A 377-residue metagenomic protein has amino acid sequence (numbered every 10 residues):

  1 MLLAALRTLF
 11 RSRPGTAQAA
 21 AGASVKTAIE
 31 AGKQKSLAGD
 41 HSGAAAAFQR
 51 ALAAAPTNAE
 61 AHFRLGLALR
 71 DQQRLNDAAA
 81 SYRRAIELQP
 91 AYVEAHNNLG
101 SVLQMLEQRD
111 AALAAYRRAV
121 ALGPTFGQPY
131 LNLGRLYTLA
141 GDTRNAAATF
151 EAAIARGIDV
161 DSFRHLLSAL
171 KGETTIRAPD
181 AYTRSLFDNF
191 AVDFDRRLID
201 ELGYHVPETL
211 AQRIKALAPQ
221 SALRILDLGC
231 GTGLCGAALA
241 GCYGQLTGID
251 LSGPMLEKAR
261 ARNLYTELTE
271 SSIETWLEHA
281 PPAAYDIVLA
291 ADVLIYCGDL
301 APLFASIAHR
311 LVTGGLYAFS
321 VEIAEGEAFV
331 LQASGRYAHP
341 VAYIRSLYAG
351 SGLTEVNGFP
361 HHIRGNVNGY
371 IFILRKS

Functional and structural regions predicted by a protein language model:
K26-L37, E60-D71, E94-M105, Q128-R135: Conserved alpha-helical positions within TPR/SEL1-like repeat arrays
L226, C230-L277: Class I SAM-dependent methyltransferase SAM/SAH-binding core
E278-V288: A short acidic, Gly/Pro-enriched loop at the edge of an enzyme's catalytic core that lines a small-molecule cofactor
A301-T313: A short glycine-rich, Lys/Arg-flanked "PGG" loop and its adjoining helix->strand segment in the class I
G314-E322: Conserved beta-strand signature within the Rossmann-like core of class I S-adenosyl-L-methionine
